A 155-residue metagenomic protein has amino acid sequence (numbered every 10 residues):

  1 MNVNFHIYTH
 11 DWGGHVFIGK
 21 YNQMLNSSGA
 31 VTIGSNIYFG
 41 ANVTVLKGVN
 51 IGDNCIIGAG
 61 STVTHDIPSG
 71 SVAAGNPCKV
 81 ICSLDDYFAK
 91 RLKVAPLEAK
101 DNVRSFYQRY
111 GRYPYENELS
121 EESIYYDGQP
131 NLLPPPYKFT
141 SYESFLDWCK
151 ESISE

Functional and structural regions predicted by a protein language model:
M1-N50, P77, S83-D85: Flexible, glycine/small-residue-enriched loop-and-beta-strand segment within the central core of proteins
N42-I57, S61-H65: Beta-rich strand-turn-strand
S69, A74: Catalytic binding pocket for nucleotide-activated donors in carbohydrate/polymer assembly enzymes
C78-E155: Terminal amphipathic alpha-helical/low-complexity segments used for targeting or macromolecular assembly
